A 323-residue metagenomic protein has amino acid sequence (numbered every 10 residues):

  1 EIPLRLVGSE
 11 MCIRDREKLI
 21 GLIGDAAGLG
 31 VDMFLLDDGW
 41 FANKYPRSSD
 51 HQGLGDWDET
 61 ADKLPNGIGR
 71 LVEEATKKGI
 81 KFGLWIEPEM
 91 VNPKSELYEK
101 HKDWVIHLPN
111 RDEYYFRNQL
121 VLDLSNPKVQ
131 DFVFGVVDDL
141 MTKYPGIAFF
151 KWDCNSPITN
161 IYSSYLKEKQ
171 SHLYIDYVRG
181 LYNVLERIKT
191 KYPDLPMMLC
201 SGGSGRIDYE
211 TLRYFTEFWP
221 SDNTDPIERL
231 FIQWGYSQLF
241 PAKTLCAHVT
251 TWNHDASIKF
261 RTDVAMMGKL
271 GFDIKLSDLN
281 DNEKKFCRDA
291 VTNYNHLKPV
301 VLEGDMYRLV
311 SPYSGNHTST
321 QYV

Functional and structural regions predicted by a protein language model:
E1-I13: Single conserved hydrophobic/aromatic residue that forms the stacking wall/gate of nucleotide- or nucleobase-binding
R5, D32-L36, F82-I86, F150-W152 (+2 more regions): Hydrophobic faces of well-ordered beta-strands that scaffold small-molecule active sites in alpha/beta enzyme cores
R14-E99, V105, K128-G135, D176-E186: Aromatic- and glycine-enriched glycan-recognition loops and surfaces that form the carbohydrate-binding subsites
G39, P88, D153-N155, G203 (+1 more regions): Residue-level "edge-of-site" marker
S48-L54, S164-L166, A265: Active-site His/acidic residue clusters
T60-G67, E99-K259, M267-K284: Active-site neighborhood of glycoside hydrolase catalytic domains
D273-V323: Glycan-recognition and catalytic regions of carbohydrate-active enzymes
